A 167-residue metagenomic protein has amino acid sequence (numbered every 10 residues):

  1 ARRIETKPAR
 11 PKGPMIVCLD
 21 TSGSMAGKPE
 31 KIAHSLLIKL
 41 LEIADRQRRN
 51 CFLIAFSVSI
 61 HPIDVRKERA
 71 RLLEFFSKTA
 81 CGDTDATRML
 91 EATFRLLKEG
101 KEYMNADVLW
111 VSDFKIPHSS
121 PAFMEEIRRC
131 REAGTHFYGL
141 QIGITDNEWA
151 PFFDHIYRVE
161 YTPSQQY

Functional and structural regions predicted by a protein language model:
A1, V111-S112: Feature of secretome-associated and extracellular-like proteins
A1-K12, S164-Y167: Acidic/polar low-complexity segments with low predicted structural confidence
R10-K67, D107-V111, I142-I144: Von Willebrand factor
K28-I32, A86-R88, H118-M124: Active-site-adjacent loop/helix micro-motif of nuclease/hydrolase catalytic cores
K39-I43, A92-E99, R129: A generic secondary-structure signal
Q47-R49, M104, A133-H136: Loop/turn elements at helix/coil->beta-strand transitions in domains of secreted/extracellular proteins
H61-P62, R71-D107, K115-H118, L140-E148: Von Willebrand factor
C81, F114-Y161: VWA/integrin I-like adhesion module and closely mimicked acidic/polar interface patches used
